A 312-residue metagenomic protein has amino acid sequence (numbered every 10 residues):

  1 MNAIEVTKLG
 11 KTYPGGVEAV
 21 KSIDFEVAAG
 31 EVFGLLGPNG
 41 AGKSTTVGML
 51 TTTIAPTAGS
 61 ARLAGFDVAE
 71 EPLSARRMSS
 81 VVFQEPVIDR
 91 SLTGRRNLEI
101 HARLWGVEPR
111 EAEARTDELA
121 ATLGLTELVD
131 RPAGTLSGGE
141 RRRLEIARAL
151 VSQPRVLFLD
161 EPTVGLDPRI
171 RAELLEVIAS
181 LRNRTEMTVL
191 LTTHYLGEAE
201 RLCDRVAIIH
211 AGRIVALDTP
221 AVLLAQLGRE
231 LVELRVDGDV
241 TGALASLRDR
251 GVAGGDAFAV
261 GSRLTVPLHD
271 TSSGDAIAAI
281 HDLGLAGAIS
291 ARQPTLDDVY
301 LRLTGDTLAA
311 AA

Functional and structural regions predicted by a protein language model:
M1-T12, D306-A312: ABC-family P-loop ATPase nucleotide-binding domain
I4, K11-H210: ABC transporter nucleotide-binding domains
P14, F66-A69, I214, D237 (+2 more regions): Short, surface-exposed acidic/glycine-rich loop or hinge patches that mediate macromolecular interfaces
V68, P72, P109, P220 (+2 more regions): Residues at or immediately preceding the N-termini of alpha-helices
E176-H269, S290: ABC transporter nucleotide-binding domain
L268-A312: C-terminal coupling/interaction segments
